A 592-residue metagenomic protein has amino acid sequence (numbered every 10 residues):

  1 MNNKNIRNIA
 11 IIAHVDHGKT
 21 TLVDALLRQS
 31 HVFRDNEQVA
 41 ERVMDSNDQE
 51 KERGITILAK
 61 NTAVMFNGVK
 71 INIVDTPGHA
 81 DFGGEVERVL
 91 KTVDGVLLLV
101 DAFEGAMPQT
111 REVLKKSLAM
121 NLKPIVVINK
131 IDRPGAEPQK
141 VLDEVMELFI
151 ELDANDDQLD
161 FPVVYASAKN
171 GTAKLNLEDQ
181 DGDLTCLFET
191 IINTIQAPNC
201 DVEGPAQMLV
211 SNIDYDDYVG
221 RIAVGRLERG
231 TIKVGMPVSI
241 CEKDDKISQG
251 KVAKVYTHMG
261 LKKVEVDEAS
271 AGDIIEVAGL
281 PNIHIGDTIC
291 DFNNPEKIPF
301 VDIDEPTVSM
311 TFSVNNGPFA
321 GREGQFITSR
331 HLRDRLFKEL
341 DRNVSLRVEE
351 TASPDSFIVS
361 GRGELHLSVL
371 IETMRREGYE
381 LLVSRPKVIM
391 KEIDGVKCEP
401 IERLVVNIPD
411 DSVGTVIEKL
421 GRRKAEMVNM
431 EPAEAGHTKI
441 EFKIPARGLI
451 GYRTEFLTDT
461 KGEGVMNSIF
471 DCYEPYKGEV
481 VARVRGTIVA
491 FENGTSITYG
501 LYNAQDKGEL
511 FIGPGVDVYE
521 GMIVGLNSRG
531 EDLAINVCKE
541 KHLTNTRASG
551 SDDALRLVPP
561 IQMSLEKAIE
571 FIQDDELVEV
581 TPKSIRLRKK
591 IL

Functional and structural regions predicted by a protein language model:
M1-E104, E144, I213-D216: P-loop NTPase switch module centered on the Walker A-proximal segment
A25-L26, A63, E85-R88, T92 (+5 more regions): Alpha-helical scaffold elements adjacent to nucleotide-binding pockets in ATP/GTP-utilizing enzyme cores
A40, N67-I71, K91-L97, V126 (+2 more regions): Gly-rich Lys/Arg/Thr-decorated short loops/hinges at beta-loop-alpha junctions or inter-strand turns that position
T76-F82, K91-L114, L118-K140: Conserved Switch II/interswitch segment of TRAFAC-class P-loop GTPases
K123, R133-N193: Canonical P-loop GTPase G-domain recognition
N129, S167, G363: Active-site glycine-centered loops adjacent to acidic/histidine catalytic or metal-binding residues that shape
P162, E189-N193, A197, G220-L592: Accessory interaction regions appended to the cores of large information-processing enzymes
